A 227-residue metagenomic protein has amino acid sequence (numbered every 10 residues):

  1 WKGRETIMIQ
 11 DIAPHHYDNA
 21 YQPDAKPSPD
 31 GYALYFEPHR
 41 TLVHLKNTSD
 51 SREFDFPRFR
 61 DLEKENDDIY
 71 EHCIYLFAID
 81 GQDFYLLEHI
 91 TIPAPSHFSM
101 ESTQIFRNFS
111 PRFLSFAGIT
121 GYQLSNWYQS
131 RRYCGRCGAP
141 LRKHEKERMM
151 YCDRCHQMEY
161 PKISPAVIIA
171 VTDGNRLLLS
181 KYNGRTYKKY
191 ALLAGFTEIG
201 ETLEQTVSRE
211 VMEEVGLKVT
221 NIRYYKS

Functional and structural regions predicted by a protein language model:
W1-P111: N-terminal alpha-helical interaction blocks
L42, M149-L192, K218, R223-Y224: N-terminal strand-loop-strand
F56-F59, S115, E147-R154: Short Pro/Gly-enriched beta-strand edge/turn motifs at strand-loop
A94-E101, K189-L192, L217: A short, polar/proline- and glycine-enriched secondary-structure boundary/capping micro-motif
P95-R136: A gly/proline- and charged-residue-enriched helix-loop-helix capping module
T120-A170: Cys/His-rich short segments
P140-H144, T172-G174, E214-K218: Secondary-structure boundary elements
A191-K226: The catalytic Nudix box helix
